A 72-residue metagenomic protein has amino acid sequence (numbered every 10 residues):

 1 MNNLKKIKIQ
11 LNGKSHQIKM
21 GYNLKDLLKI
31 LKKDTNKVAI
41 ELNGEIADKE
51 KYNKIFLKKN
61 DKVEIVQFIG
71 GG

Functional and structural regions predicted by a protein language model:
M1-G71: Ubiquitin-like/PB1-type beta-grasp interaction modules and other compact soluble beta-rich domains
